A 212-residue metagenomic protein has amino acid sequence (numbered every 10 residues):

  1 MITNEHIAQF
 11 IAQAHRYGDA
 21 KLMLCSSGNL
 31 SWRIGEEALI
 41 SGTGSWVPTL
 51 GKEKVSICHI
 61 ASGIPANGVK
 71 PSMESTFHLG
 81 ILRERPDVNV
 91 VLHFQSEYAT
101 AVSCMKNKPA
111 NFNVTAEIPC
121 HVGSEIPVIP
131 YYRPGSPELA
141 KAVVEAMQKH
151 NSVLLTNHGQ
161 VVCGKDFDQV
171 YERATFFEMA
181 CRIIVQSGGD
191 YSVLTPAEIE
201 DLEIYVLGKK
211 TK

Functional and structural regions predicted by a protein language model:
M1-K212: Glycine-rich flexible loops
